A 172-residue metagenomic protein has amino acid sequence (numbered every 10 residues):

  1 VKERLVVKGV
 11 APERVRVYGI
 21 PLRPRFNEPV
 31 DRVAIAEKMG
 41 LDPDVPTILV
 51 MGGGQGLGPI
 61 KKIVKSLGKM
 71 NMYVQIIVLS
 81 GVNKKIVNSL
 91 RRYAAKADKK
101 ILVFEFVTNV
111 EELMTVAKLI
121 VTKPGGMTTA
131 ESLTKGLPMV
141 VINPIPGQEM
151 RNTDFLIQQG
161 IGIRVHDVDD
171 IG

Functional and structural regions predicted by a protein language model:
V1-E28: Active-site-proximal region of nucleotide-activated glycan assembly enzymes, centered on histidine/acidic-rich loops
K2-L5, I86-L90, T128, G147-T153: Short, glycine/polar-rich helix-capping loops at beta-to-alpha or helix-loop-helix junctions that flank or form
R16, L102-E105, G162-V168: Short acidic-hydrophobic, aromatic-tinged amphipathic segments that line or gate anion-handling sites
V30-A34, M39-V116, M150: Donor-nucleotide binding loops and adjacent catalytic segments primarily of GT-B fold Leloir glycosyltransferases
E111, T129-K135, D154: Short alpha-helical segment that forms part of, or immediately flanks, the ligand-binding pocket in carbohydrate-active
T115-P124: Acidic donor-binding loop of glycosyltransferase active sites
A117-K118, G136-P138: A short alpha->beta transition loop at the rim of the catalytic pocket in nucleotide-sugar-dependent
P146-G172: Change "using UDP/GDP/dTDP sugars" to "using nucleotide sugars
